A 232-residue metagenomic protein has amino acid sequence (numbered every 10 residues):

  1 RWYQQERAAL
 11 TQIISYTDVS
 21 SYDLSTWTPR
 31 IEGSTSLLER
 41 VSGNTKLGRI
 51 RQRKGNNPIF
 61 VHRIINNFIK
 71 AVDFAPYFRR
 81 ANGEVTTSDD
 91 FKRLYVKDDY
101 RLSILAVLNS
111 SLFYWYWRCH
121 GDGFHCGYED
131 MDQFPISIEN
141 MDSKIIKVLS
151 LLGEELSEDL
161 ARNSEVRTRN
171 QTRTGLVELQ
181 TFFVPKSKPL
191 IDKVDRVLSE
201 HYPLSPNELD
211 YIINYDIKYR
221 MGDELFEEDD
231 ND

Functional and structural regions predicted by a protein language model:
R1-D232: S-adenosyl-L-methionine
